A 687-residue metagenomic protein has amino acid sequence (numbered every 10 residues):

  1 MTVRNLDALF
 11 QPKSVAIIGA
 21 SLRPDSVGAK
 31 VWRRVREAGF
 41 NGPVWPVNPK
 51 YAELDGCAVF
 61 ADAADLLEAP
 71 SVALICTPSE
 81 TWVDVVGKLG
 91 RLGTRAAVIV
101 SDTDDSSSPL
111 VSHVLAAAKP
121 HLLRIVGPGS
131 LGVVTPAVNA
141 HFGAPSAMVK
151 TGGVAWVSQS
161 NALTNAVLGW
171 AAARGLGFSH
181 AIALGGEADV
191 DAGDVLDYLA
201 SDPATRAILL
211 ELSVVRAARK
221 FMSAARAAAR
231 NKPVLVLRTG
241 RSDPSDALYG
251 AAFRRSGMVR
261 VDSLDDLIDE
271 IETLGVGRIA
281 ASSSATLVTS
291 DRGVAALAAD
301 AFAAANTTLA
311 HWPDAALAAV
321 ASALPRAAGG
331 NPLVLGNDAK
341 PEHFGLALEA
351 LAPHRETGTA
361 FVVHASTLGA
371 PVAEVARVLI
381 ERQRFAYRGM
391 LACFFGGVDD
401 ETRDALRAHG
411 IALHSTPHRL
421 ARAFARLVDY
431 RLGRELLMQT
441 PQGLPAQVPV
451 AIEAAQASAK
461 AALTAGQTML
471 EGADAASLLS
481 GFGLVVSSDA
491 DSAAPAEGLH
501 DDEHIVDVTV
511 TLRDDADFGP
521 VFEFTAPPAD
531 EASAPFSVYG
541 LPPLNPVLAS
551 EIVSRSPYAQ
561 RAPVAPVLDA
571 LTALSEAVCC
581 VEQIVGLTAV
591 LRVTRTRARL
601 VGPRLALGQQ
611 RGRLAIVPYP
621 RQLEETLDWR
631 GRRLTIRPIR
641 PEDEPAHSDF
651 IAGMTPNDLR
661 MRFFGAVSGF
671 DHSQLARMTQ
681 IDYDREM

Functional and structural regions predicted by a protein language model:
M1-G602: Catalytic-core regions of core metabolic enzymes, especially those transforming organic acids/acyl-group intermediates
P78, T655-P656, D671: Residues that cap or delimit alpha-helices
Q456, Q467-T468, R611-W629: Short acidic N-proximal helix/loop "leader" segments that mark the beginning of a domain or an inter-domain linker
T594, A598-R621: Divalent-metal-activated hydrolytic enzyme cores
L634-A646: A short beta-loop-alpha structural element at the N-terminal edge of CoA-dependent acyl/N-acetyltransferase catalytic
F650-D658: Catalytic strand-loop segment that frames the active site of acyl-thioester-processing enzymes
D658-A666: A short, aromatic/hydrophobic, helix- or strand-capping loop or linear motif that either lines the entrance/gate
S668-G669, S673-M687: A short helix-loop-beta-strand connector motif used in the catalytic cores of GNAT acetyltransferases and, in some
